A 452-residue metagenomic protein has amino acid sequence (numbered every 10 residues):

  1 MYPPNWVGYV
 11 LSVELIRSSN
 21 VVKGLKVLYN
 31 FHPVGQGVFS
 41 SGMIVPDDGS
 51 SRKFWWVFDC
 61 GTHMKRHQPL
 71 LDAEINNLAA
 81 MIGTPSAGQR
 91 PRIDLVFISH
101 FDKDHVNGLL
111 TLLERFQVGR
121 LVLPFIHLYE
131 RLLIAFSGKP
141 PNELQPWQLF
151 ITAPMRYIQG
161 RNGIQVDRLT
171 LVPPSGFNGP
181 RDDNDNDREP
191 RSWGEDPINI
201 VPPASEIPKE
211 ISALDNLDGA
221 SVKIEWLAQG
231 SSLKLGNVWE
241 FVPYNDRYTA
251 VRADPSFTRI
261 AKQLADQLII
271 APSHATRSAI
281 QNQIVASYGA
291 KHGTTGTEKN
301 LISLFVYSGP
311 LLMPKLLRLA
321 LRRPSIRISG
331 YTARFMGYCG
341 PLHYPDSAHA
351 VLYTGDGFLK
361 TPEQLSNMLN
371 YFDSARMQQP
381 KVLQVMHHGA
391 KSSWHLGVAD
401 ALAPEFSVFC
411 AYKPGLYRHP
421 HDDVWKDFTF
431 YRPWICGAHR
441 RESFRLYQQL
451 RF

Functional and structural regions predicted by a protein language model:
Y2-P91, G163-Q378, V382, Q448-F452: Core dinuclear metal-dependent hydrolase active-site scaffold
G42, M386, A390-A403, V408-F452: C-terminal regions of proteins
L70-L123, D373-A390, A403-S407: Active-site metal-binding motif and surrounding structural segment of the metallo-beta-lactamase
F101-V106, H127-E130, F177-N178, F358-T361 (+2 more regions): Active-site environment of divalent metal-dependent phosphoester hydrolases
V106-R156, P404-V408: Active-site HxH/HxHxD metal-binding segment of metal-dependent hydrolases
Q117-R120, N162-R168, A403-F406, F430-P433: A short helix->loop->beta-strand "cap" motif at the edges of active sites that frequently abuts
A135-N142, F150-I158, N367-L369, G397 (+1 more regions): Short, aromatic/basic amphipathic alpha-helical patches
P140-Y157, N162-I164, E189-I200, Y431-W434: A polyampholytic, Gly/Pro-enriched intrinsically disordered region
